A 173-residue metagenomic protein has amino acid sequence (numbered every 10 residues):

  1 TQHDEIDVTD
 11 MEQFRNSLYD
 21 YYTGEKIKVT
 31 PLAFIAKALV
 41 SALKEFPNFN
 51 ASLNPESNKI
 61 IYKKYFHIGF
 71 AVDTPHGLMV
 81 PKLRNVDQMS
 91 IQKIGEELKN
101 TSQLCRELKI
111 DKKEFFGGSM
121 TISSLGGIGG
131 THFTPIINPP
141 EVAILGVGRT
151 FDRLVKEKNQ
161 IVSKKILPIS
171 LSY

Functional and structural regions predicted by a protein language model:
T1-Y173: C-terminal catalytic/motor cores of large multi-domain enzyme assemblies
